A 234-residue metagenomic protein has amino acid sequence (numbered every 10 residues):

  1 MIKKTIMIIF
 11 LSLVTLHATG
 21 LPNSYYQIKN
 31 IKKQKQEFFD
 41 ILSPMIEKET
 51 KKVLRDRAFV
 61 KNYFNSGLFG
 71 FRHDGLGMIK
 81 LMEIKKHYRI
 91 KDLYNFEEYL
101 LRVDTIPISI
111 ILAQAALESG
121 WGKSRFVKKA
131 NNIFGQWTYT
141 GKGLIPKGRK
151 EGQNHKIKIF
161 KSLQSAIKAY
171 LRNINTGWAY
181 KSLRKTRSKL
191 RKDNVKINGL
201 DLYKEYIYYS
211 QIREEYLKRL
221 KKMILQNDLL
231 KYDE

Functional and structural regions predicted by a protein language model:
K4-V14: Sec-dependent N-terminal signal peptides
H17-A113, L117-E234: Catalytic cores of secreted/periplasmic lytic hydrolases that degrade extracellular macromolecules
